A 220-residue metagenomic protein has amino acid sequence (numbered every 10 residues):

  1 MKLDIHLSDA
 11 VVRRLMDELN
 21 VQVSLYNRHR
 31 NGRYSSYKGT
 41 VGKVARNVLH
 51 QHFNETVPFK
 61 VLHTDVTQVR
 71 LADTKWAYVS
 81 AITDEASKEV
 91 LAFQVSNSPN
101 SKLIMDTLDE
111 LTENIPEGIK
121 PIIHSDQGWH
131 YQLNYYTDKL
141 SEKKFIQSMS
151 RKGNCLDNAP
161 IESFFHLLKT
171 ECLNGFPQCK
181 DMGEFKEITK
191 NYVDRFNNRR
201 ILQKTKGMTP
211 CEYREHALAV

Functional and structural regions predicted by a protein language model:
M1, D17, V21, D138 (+2 more regions): Residue-level detection of the helix-turn-helix DNA-binding "recognition helix"
M1-V57, N154, T209-A217: Basic, flexible linker segments flanking DNA-binding modules in nucleic acid-interacting mobile-element proteins
V12, M16, L49, D65 (+10 more regions): Mobile genetic element proteins and their domesticated derivatives, centered on retroelements and DNA transposons
L25-R30, K120-Q127, E142-P160, F176-D181: RNase H-like polynucleotidyl transferase catalytic core
Q51-L91, N97-S98: An active-site-proximal beta-strand-loop segment
L71, K75, Q94-P116: Active-site beta-loop-alpha junctions of metal-dependent nucleic acid enzymes, especially the RNase H-like/DDE
L108, E117-L133, R151, M208-T209: Acidic/histidine-rich, metal-coordinating catalytic segments
N134, S141-F145, L167-V220: C-terminal domain-tail junction helix/linker
